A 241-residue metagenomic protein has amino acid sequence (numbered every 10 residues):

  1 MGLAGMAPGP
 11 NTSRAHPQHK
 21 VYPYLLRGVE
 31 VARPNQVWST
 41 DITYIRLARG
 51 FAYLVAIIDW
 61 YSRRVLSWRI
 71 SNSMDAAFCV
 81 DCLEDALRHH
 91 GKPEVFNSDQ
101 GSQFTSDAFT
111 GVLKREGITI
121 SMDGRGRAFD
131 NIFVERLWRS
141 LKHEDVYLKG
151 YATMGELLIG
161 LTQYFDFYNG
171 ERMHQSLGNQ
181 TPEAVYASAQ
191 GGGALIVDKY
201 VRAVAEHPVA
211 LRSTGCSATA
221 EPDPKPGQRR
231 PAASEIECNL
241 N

Functional and structural regions predicted by a protein language model:
M1-P34, T181-G191: Basic, flexible linker segments flanking DNA-binding modules in nucleic acid-interacting mobile-element proteins
A15-P17, S98-Q100, F104-L113, I120-K142 (+2 more regions): RNase H-like two-metal-ion nuclease catalytic core shared by retroviral integrases and related mobile-element nucleases
V31-L66, N72-M74: An active-site-proximal beta-strand-loop segment
R46, G50, W68-H90, S102-T105: Active-site beta-loop-alpha junctions of metal-dependent nucleic acid enzymes, especially the RNase H-like/DDE
S62-W68, I120-D123, Y147-L148: Short small-residue beta-strand/loop micro-motif enriched in glycine and branched aliphatics
R63, F96-D99: Buried hydrophobic side chains on well-structured beta-strands
K114-I118, K142-N241: C-terminal domain-tail junction helix/linker
